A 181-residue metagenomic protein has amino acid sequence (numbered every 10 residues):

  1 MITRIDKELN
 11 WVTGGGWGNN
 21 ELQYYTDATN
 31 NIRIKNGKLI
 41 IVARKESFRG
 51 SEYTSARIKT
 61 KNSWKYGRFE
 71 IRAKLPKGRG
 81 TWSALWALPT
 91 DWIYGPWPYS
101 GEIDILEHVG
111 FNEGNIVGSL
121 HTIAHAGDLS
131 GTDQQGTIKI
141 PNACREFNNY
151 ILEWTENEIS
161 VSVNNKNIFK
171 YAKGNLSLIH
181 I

Functional and structural regions predicted by a protein language model:
M1-I179: GH16 jelly-roll
